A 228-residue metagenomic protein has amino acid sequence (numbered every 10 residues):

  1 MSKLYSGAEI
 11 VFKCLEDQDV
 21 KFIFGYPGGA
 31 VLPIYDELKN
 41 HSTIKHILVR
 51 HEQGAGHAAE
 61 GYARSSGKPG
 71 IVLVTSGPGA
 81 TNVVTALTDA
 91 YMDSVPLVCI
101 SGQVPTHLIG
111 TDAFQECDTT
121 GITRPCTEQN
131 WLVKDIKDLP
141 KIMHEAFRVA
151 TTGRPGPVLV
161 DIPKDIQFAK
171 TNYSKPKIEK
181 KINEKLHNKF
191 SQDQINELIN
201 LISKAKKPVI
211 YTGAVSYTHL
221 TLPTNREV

Functional and structural regions predicted by a protein language model:
Y5-T85, M92: N-terminal cofactor/phosphate-binding cores enriched in small/glycine residues, especially glycine-rich loops such as
K21-F22, R64-T75, A80-S101, R124-K177 (+1 more regions): Structural signature of the thiamine diphosphate
A30, V104, I162-Q167, A214-S216: Glycine-rich beta-alpha junction loops
E37-K39, P105-P125: Active-site-proximal loop->helix
H51-E52, T111-D112, E184-E197: A general structural motif
Q53-G56, A80-T81, V104-I109, Q167: Short gly/pro/ser/thr-enriched loop/turn and capping motifs at secondary-structure boundaries
K207-Y217: Glycine-rich phosphate/diphosphate-binding loops and the adjacent beta-loop-alpha structural elements that coordinate
T218-T224: Conserved small/polar residues in nucleotide/adenosyl-binding loops
